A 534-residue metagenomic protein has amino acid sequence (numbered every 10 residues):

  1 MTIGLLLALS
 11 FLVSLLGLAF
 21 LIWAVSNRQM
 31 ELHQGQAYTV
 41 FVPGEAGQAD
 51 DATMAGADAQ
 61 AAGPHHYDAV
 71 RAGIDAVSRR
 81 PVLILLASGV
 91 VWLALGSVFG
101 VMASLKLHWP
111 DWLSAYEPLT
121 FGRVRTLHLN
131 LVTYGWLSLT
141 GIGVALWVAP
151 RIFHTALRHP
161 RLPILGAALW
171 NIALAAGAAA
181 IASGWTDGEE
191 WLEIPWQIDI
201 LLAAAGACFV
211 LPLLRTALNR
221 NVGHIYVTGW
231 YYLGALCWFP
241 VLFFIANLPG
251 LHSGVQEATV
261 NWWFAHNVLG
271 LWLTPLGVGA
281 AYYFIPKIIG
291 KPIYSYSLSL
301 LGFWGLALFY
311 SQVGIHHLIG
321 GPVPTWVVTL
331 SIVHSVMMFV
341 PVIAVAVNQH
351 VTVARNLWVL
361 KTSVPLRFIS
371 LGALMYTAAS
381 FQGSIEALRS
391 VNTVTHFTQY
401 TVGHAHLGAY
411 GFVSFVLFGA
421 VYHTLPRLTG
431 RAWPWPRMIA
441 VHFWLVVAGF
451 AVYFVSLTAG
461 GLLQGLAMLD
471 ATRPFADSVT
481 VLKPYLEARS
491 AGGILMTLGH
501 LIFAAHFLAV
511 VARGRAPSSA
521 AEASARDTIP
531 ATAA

Functional and structural regions predicted by a protein language model:
M1-S10: Feature marks short, highly hydrophobic, charge-poor N-terminal signal-anchor/signal peptide-like helices that anchor
L7, L16-Y38: Amphipathic, hydrophobic secondary-structure cores in small proteins
L9-L21, L83-H108, F121-T155, H159-S183 (+10 more regions): Hydrophobic cores of alpha-helical transmembrane segments in multi-pass integral membrane proteins
W23-L32, M102-Y116: Membrane-interface helix-loop junction between the first two transmembrane segments
Q29-L83, L113-Y116, Q464-K483, V510-A534: Extramembrane terminal tails and long inter-domain/linker segments of multi-pass membrane proteins
R71-R79, Y116-P118, G122-T126, A156-L157 (+6 more regions): Membrane-proximal first intracellular loop
G188-D199, H224-T228, Q256-H266, V323-H334 (+2 more regions): Non-cytosolic membrane-interface motifs at loop->transmembrane helix junctions
